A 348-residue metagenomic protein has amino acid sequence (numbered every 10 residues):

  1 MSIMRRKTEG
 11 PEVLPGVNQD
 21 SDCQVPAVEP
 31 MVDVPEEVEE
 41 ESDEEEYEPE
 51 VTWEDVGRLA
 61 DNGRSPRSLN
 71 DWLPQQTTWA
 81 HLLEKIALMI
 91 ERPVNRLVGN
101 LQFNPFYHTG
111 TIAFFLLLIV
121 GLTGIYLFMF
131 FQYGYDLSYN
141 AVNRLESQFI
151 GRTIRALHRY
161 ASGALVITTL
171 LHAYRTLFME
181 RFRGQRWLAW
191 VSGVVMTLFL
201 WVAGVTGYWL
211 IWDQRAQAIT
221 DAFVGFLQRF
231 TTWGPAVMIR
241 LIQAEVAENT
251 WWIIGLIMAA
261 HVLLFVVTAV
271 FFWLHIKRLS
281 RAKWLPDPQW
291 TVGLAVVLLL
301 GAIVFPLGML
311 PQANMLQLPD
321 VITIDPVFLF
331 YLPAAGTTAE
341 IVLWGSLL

Functional and structural regions predicted by a protein language model:
M1-E37: N-terminal acidic, proline/glycine-rich, low-complexity intrinsically disordered segments
S2-R6, P15-G16, E41-L348: Membrane-embedded alpha-helical bundles that constitute the cytochrome b-like, heme-associated redox core of multi-pass
